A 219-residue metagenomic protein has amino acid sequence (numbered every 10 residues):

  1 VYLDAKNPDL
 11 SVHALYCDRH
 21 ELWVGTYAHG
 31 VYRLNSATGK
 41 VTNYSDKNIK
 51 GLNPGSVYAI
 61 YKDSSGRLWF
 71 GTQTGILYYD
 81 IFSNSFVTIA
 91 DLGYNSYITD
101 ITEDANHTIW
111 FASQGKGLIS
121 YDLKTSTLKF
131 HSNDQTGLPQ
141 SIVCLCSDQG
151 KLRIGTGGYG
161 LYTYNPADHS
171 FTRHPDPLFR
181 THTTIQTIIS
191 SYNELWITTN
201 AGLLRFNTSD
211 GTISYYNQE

Functional and structural regions predicted by a protein language model:
V1-E219: Carboxylate-rich, polar loop motifs that coordinate divalent cations or form catalytic acidic clusters
